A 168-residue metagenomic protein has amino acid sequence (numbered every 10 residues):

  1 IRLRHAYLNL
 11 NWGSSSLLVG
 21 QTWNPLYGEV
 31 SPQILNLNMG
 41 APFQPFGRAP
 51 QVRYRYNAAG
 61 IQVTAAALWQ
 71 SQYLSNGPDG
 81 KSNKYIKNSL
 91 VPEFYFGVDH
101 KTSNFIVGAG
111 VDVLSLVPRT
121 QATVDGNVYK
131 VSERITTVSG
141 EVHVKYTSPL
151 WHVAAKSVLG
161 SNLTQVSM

Functional and structural regions predicted by a protein language model:
I1-Y73, L90-V91, Y95-S103, Y146-P149 (+1 more regions): Outer membrane beta-barrel
E29-L37, Q70-L90, L114-S132, Q165-M168: Outer-membrane beta-barrel translocator domains and adjoining extracellular loop/strand segments of Gram-negative
Y54, L68, K87, E133 (+1 more regions): Outer-membrane beta-barrel transmembrane strands
T102-M168: Detector for outer-membrane/organellar transmembrane beta-barrel domains, recognizing the amphipathic beta-strand
